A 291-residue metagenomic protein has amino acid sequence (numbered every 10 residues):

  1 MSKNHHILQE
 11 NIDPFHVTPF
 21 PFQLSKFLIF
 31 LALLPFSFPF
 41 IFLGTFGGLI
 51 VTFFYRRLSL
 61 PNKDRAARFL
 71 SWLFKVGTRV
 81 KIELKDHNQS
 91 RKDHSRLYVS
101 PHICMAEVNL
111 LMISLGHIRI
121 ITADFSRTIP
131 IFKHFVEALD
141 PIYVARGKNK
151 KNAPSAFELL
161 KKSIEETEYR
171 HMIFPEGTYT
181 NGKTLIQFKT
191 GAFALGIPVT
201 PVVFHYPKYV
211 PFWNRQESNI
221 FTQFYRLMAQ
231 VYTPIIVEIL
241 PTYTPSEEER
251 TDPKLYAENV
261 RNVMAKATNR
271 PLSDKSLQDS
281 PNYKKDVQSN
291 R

Functional and structural regions predicted by a protein language model:
M1-F20, G77, I82-N88, A106-N109 (+8 more regions): Soluble, non-transmembrane catalytic domains of enzymes that act on hydrophobic metabolites at membranes
M1-P14, F22, K26, H134 (+5 more regions): Intracellular leaflet-associated regions of eukaryotic membrane-associated proteins
S2-S95: Membrane-anchoring hydrophobic helices of lipid-metabolizing enzymes
I7-L8, I131-G147, A156, L160-M172 (+2 more regions): Eukaryotic endomembrane system proteins
T45-F69, K75-R79, S90-K150: Catalytic core of membrane glycerolipid acyltransferases/transacylases, capturing the structured, soluble-facing
I131-H134, N181-L255, D274-K284: A cross-family acyltransferase "interaction/gating" segment
